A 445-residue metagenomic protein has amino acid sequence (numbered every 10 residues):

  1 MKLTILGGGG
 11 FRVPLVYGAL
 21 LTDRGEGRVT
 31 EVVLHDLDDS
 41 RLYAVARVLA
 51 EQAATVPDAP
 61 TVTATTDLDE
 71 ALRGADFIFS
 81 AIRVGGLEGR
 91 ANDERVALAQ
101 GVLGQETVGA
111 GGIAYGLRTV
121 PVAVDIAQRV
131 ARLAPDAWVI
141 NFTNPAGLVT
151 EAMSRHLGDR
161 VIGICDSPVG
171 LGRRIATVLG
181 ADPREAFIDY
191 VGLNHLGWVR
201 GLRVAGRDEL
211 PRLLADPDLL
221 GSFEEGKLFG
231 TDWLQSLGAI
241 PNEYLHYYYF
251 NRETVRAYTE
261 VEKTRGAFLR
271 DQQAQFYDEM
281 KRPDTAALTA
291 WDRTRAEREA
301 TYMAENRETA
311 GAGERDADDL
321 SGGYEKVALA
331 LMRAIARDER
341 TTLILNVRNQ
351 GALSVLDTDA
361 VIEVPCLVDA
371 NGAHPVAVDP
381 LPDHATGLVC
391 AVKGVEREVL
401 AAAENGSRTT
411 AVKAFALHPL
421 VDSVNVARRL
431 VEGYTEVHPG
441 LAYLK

Functional and structural regions predicted by a protein language model:
K2-R28, V32: N-terminal Rossmann-like dinucleotide-binding module
R24-G27, Q52-A59, L157, L179-A181: Short helix-capping segments at alpha-helix termini
G27-A50: NAD(P)-binding Rossmann-fold cofactor-contacting core
T61-G74: Short acidic low-complexity segments
R73, F79-S80, N141: Redox-cofactor binding/interface segments in oxidoreductases and associated redox assembly factors
V84, E88-R155: Rossmann-fold NAD(P)-binding glycine/threonine-rich loop
I126-D208: Internal, well-ordered domain-core segments that constitute the primary functional module of diverse proteins
G180-K445: Long, compositionally biased stretches enriched for glycine and/or charged residues
